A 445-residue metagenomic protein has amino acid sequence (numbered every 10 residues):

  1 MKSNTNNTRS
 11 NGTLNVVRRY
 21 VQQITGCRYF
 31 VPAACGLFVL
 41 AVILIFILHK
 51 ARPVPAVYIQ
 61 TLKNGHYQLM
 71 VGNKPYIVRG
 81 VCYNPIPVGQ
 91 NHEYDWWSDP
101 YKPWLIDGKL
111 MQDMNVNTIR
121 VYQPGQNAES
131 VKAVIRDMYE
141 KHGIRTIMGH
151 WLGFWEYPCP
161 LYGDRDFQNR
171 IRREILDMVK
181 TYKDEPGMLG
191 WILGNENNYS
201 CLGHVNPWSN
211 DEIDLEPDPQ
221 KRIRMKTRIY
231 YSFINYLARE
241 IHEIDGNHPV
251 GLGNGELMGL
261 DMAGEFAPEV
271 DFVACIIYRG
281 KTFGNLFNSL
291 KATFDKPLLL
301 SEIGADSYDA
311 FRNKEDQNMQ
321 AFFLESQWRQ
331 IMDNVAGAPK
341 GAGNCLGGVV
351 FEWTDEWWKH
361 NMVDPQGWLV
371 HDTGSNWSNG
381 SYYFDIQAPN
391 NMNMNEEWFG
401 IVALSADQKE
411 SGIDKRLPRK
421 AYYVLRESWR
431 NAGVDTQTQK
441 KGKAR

Functional and structural regions predicted by a protein language model:
V16-V39: N-terminal Sec-pathway targeting helices
V54-G149, P160-Q168, R172, L176-T181 (+2 more regions): Active-site-adjacent substrate/metal-binding segments within catalytic domains of carbohydrate-active enzymes
R79-V81, I119-V121, T146-H150, L189-L193 (+4 more regions): Hydrophobic faces of well-ordered beta-strands that scaffold small-molecule active sites in alpha/beta enzyme cores
P87-P100, M114-G125, G153-R170, P219-Y230 (+3 more regions): The substrate-binding groove and active-site-proximal loops of carbohydrate-active enzymes, especially glycoside
R120-V131, Y199, L257-D261, C275-N285 (+1 more regions): Acidic-and-aromatic substrate-binding clefts and catalytic sites of carbohydrate-active enzymes
P158, E174-R224, G251-G253, N344-G347: Active-site groove signature of glycoside hydrolases
L215-D333: Extracellular glycoside hydrolase catalytic/binding regions
F351-R445: Aromatic-rich peripheral "rim/lid" segments of glycoside hydrolase catalytic domains that contact and position glycan
